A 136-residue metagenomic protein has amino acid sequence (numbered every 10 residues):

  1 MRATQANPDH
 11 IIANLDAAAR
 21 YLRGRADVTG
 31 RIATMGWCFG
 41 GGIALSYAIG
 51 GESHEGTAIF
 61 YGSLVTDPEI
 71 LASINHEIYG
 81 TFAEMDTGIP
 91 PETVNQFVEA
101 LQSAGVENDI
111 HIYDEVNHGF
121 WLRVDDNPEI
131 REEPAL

Functional and structural regions predicted by a protein language model:
M1-D27, F120-D125, E132-E133: Serine-hydrolase catalytic machinery in alpha/beta-hydrolase-like enzymes
A26-W37: Alpha/beta-hydrolase fold nucleophile elbow
G36-G40, A44: Gly/Ala-rich beta-loop-alpha elbow adjacent to hydrolase catalytic centers
S53-S63: A conserved short beta-strand
I74, G80-F82: Short beta-strand/loop motif that positions the catalytic acidic residue of the alpha/beta-hydrolase fold
M85-I89: Acidic catalytic loop of the alpha/beta-hydrolase fold
P90-L101, Y113: Short alpha-helix in the alpha/beta-hydrolase fold that links the catalytic acid
Q102-L136: C-terminal catalytic histidine-bearing segment of alpha/beta-hydrolase fold enzymes
